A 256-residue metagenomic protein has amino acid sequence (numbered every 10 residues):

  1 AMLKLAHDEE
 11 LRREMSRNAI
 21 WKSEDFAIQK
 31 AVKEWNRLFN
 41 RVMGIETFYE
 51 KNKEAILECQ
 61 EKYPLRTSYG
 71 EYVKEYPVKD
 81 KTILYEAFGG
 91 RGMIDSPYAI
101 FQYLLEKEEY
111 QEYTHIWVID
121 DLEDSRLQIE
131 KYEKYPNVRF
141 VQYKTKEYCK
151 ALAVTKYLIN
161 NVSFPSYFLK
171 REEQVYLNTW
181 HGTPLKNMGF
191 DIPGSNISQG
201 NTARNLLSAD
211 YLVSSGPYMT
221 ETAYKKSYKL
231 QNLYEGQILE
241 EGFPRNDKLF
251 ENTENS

Functional and structural regions predicted by a protein language model:
A1: Short acidic/histidine- and often glycine-rich active-site loop of Leloir-type glycosyltransferases that engages
K4, L11-D25, K33-R37: A short, well-ordered alpha-helix in the C-terminal region of glycosyltransferases
A6-E9, R91: Residues at alpha-helix boundaries and short interhelical turns
H7, W21, D25, R41-G44 (+3 more regions): Secondary-structure boundary motif
E10-L11, T47, E109, S163: Generic structural signal for secondary-structure transition and capping sites
E24-T82: C-terminal amphipathic helix plus adjacent low-complexity, charged tail appended to glycosyltransferase catalytic
T82-F250: Active-site and donor-binding regions of nucleotide-sugar-utilizing enzymes
E251-S256: A short helix/loop element that forms part of the nucleotide-sugar donor recognition site in Leloir-type
